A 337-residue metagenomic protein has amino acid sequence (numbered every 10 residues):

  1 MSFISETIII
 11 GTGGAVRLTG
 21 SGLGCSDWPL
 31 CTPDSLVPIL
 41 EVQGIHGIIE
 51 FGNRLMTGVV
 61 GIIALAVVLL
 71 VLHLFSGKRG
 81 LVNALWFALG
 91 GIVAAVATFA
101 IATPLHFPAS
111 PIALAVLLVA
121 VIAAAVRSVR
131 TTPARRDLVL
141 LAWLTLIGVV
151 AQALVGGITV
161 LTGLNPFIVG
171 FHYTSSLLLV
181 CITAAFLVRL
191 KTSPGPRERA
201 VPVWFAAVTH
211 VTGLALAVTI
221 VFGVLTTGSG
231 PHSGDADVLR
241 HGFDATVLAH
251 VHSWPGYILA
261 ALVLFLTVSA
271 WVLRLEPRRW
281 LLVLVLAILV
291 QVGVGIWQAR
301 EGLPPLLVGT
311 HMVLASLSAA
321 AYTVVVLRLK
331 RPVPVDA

Functional and structural regions predicted by a protein language model:
M1-G20, A215-L225: N-terminal signal-anchor transmembrane alpha helix
R17-F51, G228, A236-H241: Extracytosolic (periplasmic/ER-lumenal) interhelical loops and adjacent juxtamembrane/interface segments of multi-pass
E41-I63, L248, H252: Individual transmembrane alpha-helix segments
V59-V67, A113-A125, S176-K191, P255-F265 (+1 more regions): Hydrophobic cores of alpha-helical transmembrane segments in multi-pass inner/ER membrane proteins, independent
L70, L74-A134: Transmembrane alpha-helices
G77-L89, P133-L146, F205-T212, L275-V285 (+1 more regions): Membrane-interfacial loop-to-transmembrane alpha-helix junctions, especially the N-terminal start
A100-P108, I158-F171, A299-L306: Membrane-interface helix caps and helix-loop-helix hairpins in membrane proteins
A217-A260, L264-W271: Membrane-interfacial catalytic/cofactor-binding modules of polytopic membrane enzymes
